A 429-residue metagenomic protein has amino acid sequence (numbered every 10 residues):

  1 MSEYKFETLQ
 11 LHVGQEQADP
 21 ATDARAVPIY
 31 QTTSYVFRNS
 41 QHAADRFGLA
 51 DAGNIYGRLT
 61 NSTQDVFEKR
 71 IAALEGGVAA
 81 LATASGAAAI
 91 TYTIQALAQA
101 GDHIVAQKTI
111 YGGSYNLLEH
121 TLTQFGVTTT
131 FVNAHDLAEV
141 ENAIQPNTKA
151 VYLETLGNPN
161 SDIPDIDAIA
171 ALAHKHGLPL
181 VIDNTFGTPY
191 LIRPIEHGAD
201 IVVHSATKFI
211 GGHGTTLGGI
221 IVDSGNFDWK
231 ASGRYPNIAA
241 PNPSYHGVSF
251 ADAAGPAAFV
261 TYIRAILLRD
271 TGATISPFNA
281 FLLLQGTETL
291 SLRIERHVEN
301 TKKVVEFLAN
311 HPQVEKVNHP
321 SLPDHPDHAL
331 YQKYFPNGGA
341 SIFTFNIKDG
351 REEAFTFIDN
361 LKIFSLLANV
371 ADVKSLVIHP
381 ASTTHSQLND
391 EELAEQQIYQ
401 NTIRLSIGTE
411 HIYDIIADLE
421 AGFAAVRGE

Functional and structural regions predicted by a protein language model:
M1-D51, G428: N-terminal glycine-rich, Lys/His-bearing helix-loop that initiates the first secondary-structure elements of many
S2, G14-A18, A80-N310: Conserved PLP-enzyme active-site core in the AAT-like
N39-A88, G113-H120: Conserved N-terminal alpha-helix of the aminotransferase class I/II PLP-enzyme fold
G76, N147, Q313-K316, I363 (+1 more regions): Glycine-centered tight turns that cap/initiate beta-strands
E119, T128, P146, R293 (+2 more regions): PLP-dependent enzyme catalytic core of the Aspartate aminotransferase-like
L156, T185-G187, L322, K348 (+1 more regions): Active-site beta-loop-alpha junctions enriched in small/polar residues
V222, T344-N346, S406-G408: Short hydrophobic/aromatic beta-strand micro-patches that form the beta-sheet surface supporting nucleotide- or nucleic
T271-T274, F278-A280, Q285-T289, I294-R296 (+2 more regions): Conserved small-domain helix->loop->beta segment predominantly found in fold-type I
